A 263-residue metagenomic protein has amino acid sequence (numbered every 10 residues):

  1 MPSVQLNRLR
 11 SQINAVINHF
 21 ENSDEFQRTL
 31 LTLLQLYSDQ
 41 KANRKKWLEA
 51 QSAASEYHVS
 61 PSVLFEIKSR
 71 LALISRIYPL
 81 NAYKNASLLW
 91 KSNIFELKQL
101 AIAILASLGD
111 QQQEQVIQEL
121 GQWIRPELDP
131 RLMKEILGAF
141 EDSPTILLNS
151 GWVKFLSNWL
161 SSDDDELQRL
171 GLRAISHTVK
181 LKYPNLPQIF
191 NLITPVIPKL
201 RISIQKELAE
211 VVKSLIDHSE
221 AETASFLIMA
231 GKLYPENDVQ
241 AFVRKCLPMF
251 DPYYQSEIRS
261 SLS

Functional and structural regions predicted by a protein language model:
M1-S263: Alpha-helical scaffold domains
